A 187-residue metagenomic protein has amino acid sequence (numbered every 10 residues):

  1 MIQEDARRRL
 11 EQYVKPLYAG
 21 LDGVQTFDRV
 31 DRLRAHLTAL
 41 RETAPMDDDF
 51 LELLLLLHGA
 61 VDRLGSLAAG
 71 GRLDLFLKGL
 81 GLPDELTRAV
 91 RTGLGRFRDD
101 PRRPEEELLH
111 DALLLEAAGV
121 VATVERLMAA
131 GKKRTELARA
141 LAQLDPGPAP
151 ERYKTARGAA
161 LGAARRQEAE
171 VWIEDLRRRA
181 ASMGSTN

Functional and structural regions predicted by a protein language model:
I2-D5, L17-M46, L57, D100-N187: Divalent metal-dependent phosphate-bond-processing catalytic cores, especially two-metal-ion Mg2+/Mn2+ enzymes that act
L33-R34, T38, L67-G79: An active-site-proximal "capping" alpha-helix that borders the catalytic cofactor pocket
D48-A69, L73, R88-D99: His-Asp-centered metal-binding catalytic motifs of divalent-metal-dependent phosphohydrolases/nucleases
D62, K78-L82, R96-R102, A117-V120: Short helix-capping and hinge/turn segments at secondary-structure transitions, especially at repeat and domain
P83-T87: Membrane-interface starts of transmembrane alpha-helices
